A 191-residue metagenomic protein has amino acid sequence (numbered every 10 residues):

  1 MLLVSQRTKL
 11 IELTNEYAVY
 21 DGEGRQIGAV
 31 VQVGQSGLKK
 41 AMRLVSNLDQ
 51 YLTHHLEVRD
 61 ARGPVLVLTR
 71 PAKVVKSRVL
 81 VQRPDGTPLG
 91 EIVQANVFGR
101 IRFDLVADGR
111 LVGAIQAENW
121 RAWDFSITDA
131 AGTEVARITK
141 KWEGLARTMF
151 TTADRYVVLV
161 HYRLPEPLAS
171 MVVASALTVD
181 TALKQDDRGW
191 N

Functional and structural regions predicted by a protein language model:
M1-H55, A61-P64, P71-R78, P84-L89 (+1 more regions): Low-complexity or membrane-interfacial segments used for flexible interactions
